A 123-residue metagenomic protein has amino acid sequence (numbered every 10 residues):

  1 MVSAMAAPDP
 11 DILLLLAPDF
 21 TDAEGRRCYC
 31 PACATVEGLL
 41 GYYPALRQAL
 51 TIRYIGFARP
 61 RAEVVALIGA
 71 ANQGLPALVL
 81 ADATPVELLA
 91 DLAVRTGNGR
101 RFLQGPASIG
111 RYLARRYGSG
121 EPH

Functional and structural regions predicted by a protein language model:
V2-H123: GST-like domain detector, emphasizing the conserved glutathione-binding G-site in the N-terminal thioredoxin-like
